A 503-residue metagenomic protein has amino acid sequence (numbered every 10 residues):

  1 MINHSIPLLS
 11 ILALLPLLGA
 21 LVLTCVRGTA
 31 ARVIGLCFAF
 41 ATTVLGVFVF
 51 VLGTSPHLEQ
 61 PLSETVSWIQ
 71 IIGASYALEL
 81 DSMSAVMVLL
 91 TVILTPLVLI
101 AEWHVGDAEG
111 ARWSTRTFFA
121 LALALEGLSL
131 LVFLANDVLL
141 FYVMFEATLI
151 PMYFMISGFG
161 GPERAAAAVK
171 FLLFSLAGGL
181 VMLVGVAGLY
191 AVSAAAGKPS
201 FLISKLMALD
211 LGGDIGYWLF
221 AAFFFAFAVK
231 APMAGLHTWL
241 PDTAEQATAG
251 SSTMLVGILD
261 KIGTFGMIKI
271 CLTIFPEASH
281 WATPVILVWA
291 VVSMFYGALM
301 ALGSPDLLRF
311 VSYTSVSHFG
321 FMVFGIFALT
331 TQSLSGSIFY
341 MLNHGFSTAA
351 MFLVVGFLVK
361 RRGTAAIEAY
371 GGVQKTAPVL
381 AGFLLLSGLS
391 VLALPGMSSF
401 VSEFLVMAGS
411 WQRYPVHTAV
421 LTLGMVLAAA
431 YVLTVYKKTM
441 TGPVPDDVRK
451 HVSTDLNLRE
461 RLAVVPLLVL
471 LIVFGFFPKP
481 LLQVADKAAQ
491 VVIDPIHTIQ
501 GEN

Functional and structural regions predicted by a protein language model:
M1-L8, V22-A120, A195, S200-S204: Transmembrane helix-loop-helix hairpins at membrane boundaries of multipass inner-membrane proteins
I2-N3, L130-N136, I268-A282, M322-L342 (+1 more regions): Helix-coil boundary and interhelical linker segments in multi-pass alpha-helical membrane proteins
N3-L15, S82-T91, V138-P151, G216-F227 (+2 more regions): Structural signature of hydrophobic alpha-helical transmembrane segments
A20-L21, V47, P96, G127-L131 (+8 more regions): Alpha-helical transmembrane segments of multipass membrane proteins
C25-T42, D107-A124, N136-Y142, G160-V181 (+6 more regions): Membrane-interfacial loop-to-helix junctions in multi-pass inner-membrane proteins
G53-S75, G110, L180-H237, D242 (+6 more regions): Juxtamembrane/interfacial segments at transmembrane-helix boundaries in multi-pass membrane proteins
T117-A124, L128-G216, V229, M300-I367: Alpha-helical multi-pass transmembrane bundles of energy-transducing inner-membrane proteins
A234, T348-F352, H417-V452: Predominantly late transmembrane helices and immediately cytosolic-facing juxtamembrane segments
